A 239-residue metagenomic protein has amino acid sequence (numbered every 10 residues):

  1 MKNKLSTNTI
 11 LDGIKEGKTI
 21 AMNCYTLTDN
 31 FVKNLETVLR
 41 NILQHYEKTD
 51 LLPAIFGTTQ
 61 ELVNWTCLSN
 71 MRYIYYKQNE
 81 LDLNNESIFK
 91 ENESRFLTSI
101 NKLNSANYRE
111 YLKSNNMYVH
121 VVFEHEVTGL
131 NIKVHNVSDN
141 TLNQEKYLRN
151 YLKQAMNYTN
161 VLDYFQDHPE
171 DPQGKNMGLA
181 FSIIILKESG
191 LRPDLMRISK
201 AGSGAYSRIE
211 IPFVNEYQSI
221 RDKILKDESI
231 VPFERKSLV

Functional and structural regions predicted by a protein language model:
M1-T26, Y76, Y111-N116, T128-V239: Flexible, glycine-/charge-rich segments associated with ATP-binding catalytic modules
M1-T59, C67-Y73, L191-L195: Conserved, well-structured beta-alpha core segment at the onset of a catalytic domain
Y46-H125, G178-E188: Conserved ATP-binding N-box helix of the HATPase_c
